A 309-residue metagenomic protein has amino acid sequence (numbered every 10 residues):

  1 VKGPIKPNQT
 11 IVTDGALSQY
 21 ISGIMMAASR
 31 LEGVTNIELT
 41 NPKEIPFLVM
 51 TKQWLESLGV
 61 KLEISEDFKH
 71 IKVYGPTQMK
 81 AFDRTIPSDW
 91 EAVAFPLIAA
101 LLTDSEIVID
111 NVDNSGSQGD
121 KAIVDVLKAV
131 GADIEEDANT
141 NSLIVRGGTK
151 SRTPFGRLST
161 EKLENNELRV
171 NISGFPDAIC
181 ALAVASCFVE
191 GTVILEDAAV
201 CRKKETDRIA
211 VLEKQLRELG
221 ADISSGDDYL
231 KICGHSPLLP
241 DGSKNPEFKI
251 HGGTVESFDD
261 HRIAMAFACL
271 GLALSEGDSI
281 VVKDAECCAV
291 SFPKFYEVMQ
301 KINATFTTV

Functional and structural regions predicted by a protein language model:
V1-V309: Short, structured segments at the rim of ligand-binding sites
